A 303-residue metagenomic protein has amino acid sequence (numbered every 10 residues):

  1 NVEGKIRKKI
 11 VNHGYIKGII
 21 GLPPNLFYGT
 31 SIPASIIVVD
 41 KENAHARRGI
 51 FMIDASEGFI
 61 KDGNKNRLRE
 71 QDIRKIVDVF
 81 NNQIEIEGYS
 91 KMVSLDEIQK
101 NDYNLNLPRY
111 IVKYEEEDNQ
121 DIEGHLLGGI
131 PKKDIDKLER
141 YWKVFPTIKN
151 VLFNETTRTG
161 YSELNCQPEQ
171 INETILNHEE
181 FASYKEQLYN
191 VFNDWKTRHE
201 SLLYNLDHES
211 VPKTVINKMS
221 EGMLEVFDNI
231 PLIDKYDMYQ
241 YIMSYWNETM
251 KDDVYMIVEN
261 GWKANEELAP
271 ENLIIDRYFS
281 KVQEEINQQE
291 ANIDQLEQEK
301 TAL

Functional and structural regions predicted by a protein language model:
N1-L303: A conserved structural/catalytic subdomain of Rossmann-like adenosyl-cofactor enzymes
